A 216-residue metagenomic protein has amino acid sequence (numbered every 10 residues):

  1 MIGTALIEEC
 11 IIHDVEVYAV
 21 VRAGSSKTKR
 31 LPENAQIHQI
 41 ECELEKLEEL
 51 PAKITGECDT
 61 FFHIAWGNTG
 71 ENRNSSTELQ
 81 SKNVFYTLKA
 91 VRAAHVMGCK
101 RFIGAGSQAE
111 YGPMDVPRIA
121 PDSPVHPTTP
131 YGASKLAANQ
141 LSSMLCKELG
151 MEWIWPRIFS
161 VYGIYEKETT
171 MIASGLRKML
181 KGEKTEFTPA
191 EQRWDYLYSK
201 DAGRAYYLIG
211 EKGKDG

Functional and structural regions predicted by a protein language model:
G3-T4: N-terminal Rossmann-fold NAD(P) dinucleotide-binding loop
V20-S25, L44: N-terminal Rossmann-fold cofactor-binding loop
E41-K82: NAD(P)H-binding glycine-rich loop region in Rossmannoid oxidoreductase-like domains and their noncatalytic homologs
H63, L88-P130: Conserved Rossmann-fold NAD(P)-dependent oxidoreductase catalytic core, especially the SDR/UDP-sugar
N72-R73, W153-S160, G175-L197, D201 (+1 more regions): A conserved pocket-lining segment of Rossmann-fold NAD(P)-dependent short-chain dehydrogenase/reductase
Y111-G112, H126-P130, I154-M171: Flexible, glycine-rich beta-alpha linker
P113, H126-I154, L180: Active-site Tyr-X1-5-Lys
L136, V161-A173, E183, S199-K200 (+1 more regions): Glycine/proline-rich active-site loop of Rossmann-fold NAD(P)-dependent oxidoreductases
